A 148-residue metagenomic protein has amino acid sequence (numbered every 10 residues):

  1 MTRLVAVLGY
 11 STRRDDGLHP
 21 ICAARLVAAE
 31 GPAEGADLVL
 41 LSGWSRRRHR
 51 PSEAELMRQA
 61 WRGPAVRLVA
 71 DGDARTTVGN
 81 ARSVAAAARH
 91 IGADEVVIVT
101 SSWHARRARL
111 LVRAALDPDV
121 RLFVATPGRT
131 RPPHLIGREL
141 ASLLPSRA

Functional and structural regions predicted by a protein language model:
M1-G137: A structural signal for short, hydrophobic/glycine-enriched beta-strand patches
P132-A148: A transmembrane-helix-recognition feature enriched in membrane-embedded lipid enzymes and envelope glyco-/phospholipid
